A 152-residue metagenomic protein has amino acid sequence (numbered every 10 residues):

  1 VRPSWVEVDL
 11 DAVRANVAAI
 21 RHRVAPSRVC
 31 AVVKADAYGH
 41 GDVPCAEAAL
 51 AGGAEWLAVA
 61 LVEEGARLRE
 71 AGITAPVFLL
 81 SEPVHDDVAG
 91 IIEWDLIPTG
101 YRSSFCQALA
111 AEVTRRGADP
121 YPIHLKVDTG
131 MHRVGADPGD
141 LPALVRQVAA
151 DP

Functional and structural regions predicted by a protein language model:
S4-E7, A12-R14, A25-P152: Active-site-proximal beta-alpha core segment in soluble small-molecule metabolic enzymes
